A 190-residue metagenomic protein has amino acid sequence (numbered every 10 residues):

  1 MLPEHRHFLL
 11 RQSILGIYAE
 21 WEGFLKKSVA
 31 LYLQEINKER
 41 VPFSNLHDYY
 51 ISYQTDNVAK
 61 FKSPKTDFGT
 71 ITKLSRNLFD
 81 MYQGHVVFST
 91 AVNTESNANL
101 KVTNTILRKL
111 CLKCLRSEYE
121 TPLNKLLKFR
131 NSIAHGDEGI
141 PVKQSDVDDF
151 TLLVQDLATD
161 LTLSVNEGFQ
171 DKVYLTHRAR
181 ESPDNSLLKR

Functional and structural regions predicted by a protein language model:
M1-R11: An N-terminal domain-cap segment
H5-H7, H47, H85, H135 (+1 more regions): Histidine (H) residue identity feature
G16-I17, F24-L123: Helix-loop junctions and short alpha-helical segments
Y18-K26, A30, L152, D156-T159 (+1 more regions): A broad, structural surface signal
V102-R190: Polyanionic, low-complexity intrinsically disordered segments
